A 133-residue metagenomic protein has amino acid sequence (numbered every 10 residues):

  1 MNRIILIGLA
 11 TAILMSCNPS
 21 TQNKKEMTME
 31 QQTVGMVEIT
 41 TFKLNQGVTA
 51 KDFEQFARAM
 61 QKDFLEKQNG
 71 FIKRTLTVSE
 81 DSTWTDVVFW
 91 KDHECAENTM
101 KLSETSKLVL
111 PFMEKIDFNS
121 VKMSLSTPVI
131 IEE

Functional and structural regions predicted by a protein language model:
N2-G8: Sec-dependent signal peptide recognition, specifically the positively charged N-region followed immediately by
M15-S16: C-terminal motif of bacterial Sec signal peptides marking the signal peptidase cleavage site
P19-M29: Low-complexity, Pro/Thr/Ser/Glu-rich flexible segments characteristic of extracytoplasmic/periplasmic regions
G35-K43, T85: Active-site-flanking beta-strand signature of metal-NTP-handling nucleotidyl enzymes and homologous cyclase-like
K43-Q55: Short, surface-exposed ligand-recognition loops at beta-strand->loop->(often short) alpha-helix junctions that present
E54-R58, E97-N98, E133: A beta-strand edge to alpha-helix "cap/lid" segment located at domain peripheries
Q61-T85: Short, glycine- and small/hydrophobic-rich beta-strand elements in well-ordered beta-sheets
E66-I72, F89-S124: An amphipathic, aromatic/His-enriched active-site/gating alpha helix that lines ligand/cofactor pockets
